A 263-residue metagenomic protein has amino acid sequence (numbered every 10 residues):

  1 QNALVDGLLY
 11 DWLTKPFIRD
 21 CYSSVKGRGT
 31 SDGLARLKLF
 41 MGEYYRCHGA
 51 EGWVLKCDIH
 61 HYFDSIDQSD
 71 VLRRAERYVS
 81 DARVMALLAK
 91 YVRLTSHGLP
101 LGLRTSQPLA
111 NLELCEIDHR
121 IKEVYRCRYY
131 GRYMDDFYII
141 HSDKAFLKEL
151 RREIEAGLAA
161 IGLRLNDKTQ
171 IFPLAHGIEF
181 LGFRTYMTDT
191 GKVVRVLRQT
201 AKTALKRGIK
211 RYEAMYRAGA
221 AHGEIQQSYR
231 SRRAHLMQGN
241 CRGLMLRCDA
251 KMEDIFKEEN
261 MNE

Functional and structural regions predicted by a protein language model:
N2, D6-Y22: Electropositive, glycine- and tryptophan-enriched low-complexity nucleic-acid-binding patches
N2, Y91-L94, K148-E149, L165-E263: Right-hand nucleic-acid polymerase module
L4, I154, L158: PAPS/PAP-binding and catalytic site of the sulfotransferase fold
D6, C57-I59, F183: Residues immediately flanking
G7-L8, W12, Y91, H141 (+1 more regions): Generic structural signal for hydrophobic core residues of well-folded globular domains
S23-L34: Long, hydrophobic, well-ordered secondary-structure blocks that form the structural core and pocket-lining surfaces
A35-M134, Y138-E155, L163-K168, F172-P173 (+3 more regions): Conserved polymerase palm-domain catalytic core
